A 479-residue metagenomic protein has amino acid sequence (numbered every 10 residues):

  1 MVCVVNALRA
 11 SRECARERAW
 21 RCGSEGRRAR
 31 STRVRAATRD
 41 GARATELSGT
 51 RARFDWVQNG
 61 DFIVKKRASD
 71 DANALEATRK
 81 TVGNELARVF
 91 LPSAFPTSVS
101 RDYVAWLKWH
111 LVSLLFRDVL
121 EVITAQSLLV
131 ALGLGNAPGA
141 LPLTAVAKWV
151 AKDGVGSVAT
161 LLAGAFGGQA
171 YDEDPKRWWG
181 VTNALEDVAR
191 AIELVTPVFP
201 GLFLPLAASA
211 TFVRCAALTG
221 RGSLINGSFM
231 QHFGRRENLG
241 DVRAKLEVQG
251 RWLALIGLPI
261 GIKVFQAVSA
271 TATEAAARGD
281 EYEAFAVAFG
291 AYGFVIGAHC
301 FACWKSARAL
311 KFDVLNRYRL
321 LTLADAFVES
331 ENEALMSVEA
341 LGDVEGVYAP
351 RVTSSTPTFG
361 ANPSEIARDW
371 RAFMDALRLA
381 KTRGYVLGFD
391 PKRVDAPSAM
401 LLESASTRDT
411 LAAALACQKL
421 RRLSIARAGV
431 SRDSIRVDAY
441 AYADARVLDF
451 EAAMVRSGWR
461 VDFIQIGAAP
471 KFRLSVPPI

Functional and structural regions predicted by a protein language model:
M1-G26: N-terminal chloroplast transit peptides
R39-A207, D241, Q266-F294, F301-I479: Glycine-rich, hydrophobic membrane-spanning regions of integral membrane proteins that mediate transport
D118, V122, C215-S223: Small-residue-rich segments within alpha-helical transmembrane domains of MFS-like 12-TM solute carriers
F212-T219, F294-A302: Alpha-helical transmembrane segments and their membrane-interface exit regions
G220-F233: Intracellular juxtamembrane helix-capping segments at the cytosolic ends of symmetry-related transmembrane helices
M230-K245: Short membrane-interface loop/juxtamembrane segments of multi-pass integral membrane proteins
R243-F265: Glycine-rich segments within core transmembrane alpha-helices of 12-TM secondary carriers
